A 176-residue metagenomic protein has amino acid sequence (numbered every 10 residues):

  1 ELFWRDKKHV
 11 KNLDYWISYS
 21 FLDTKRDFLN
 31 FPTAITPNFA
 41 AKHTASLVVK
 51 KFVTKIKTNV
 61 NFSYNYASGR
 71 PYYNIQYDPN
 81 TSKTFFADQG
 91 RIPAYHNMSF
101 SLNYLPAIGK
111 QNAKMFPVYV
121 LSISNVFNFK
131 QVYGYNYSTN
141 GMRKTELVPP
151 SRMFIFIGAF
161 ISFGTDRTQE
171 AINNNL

Functional and structural regions predicted by a protein language model:
E1-F3, L47-V49, S99-A107, A159-F160: Short, well-ordered amphipathic alpha-helices
E1-N74: Gram-negative outer-membrane beta-barrel transporters
D6, N38, K51, Q89-R91 (+2 more regions): Residues embedded in well-ordered secondary-structure elements
L22-N30, Q76-T84, Y135-N140: Flexible, solvent-exposed coil segments and beta strand-coil junctions, predominantly the extracellular/periplasmic
D27-T36, F85-G90, M142-L147: Extracellular loop and loop/strand-boundary signature of outer-membrane beta-barrel proteins
F39-A45, A94-M98, M115-P117, S151-I155: Residues that define the transmembrane beta-barrel architecture of outer-membrane proteins
N59-S99, N103-L105, G109: Extracytoplasmic gating/loop element in the C-terminal half of outer-membrane beta-barrel translocons and assembly
Y66-D78, Y104-L176: C-terminal beta-signal and adjacent terminal beta-strands/loops of Gram-negative outer-membrane beta-barrel proteins
